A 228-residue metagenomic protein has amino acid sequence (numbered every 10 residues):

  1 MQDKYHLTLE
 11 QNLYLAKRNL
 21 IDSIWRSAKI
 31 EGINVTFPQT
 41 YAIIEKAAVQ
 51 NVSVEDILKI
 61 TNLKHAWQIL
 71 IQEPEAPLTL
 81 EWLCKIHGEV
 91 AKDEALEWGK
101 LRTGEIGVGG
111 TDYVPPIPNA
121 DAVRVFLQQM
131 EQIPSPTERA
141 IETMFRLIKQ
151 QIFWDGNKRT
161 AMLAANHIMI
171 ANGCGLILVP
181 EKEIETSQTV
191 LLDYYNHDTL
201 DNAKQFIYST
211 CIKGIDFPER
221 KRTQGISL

Functional and structural regions predicted by a protein language model:
M1-L228: FIC/Doc superfamily catalytic core
